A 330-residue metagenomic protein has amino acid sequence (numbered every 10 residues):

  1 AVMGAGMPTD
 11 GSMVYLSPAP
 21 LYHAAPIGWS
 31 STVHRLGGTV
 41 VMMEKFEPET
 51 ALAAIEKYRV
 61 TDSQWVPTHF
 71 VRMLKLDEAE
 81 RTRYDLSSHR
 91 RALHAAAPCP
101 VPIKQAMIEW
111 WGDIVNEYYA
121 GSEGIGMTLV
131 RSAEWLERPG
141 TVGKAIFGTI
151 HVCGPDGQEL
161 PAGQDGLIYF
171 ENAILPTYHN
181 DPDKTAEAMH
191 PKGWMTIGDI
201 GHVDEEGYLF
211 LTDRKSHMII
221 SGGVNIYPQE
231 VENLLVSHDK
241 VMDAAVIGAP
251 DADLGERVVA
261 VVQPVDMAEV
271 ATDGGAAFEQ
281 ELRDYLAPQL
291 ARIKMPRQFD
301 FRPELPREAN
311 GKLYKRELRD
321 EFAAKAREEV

Functional and structural regions predicted by a protein language model:
A1-V14, P18, Y22-T61, L76: Conserved AMP-binding/adenylation subdomain of ANL enzymes
G11-S12, H89, P296: Phosphate-coordination loops involved in phosphoryl transfer and adenosine-cofactor binding
R35-L36, K57-W65, L76-R138, T149-H151 (+2 more regions): Gly/Ser/Thr-rich phosphate-binding loop
A53-I55, S63, A120, E159 (+8 more regions): AMP-binding/adenylate-forming catalytic core of the ANL superfamily
V115-E123, M127, V142-K144, I247-P250 (+1 more regions): Beta-strand->loop->alpha-helix junctions that form or flank phosphate-binding loops in nucleotide-handling enzymes
R138-K144, A188-K192: Short Gly/Pro-enriched turn/cap motifs at secondary-structure boundaries
E321-V330: A short, polar/charged loop-to-alpha-helix boundary motif
